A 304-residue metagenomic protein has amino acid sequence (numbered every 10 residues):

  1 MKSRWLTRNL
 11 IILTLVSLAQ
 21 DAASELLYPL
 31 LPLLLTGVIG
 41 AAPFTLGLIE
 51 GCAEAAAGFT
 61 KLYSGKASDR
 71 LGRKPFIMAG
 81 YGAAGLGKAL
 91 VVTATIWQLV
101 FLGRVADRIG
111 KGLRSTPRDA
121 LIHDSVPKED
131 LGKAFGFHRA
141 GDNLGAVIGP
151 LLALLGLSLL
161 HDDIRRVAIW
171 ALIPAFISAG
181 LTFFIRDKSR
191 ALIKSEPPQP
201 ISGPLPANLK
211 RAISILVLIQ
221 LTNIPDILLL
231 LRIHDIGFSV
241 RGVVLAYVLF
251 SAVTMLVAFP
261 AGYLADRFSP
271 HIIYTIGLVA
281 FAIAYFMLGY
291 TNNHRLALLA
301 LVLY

Functional and structural regions predicted by a protein language model:
S3-A55, L209-A246: Helix-loop boundary and gating motifs at the non-cytosolic
L33-V38, I148-A168: Transmembrane alpha-helix termini and helix-breaking/packing motifs in multi-pass membrane transporters
E54-L62, V147, S251-F259: Residue-level signature of mid-helix packing/kink "hotspots" within the transmembrane helices of 12-pass Major
F59-I96, A265-H271: Conserved MFS/SLC helix-loop-helix module at the cytosolic interface between two early adjacent transmembrane helices
G82-T95, S158, V279-N292: C-terminal ends and interior cores of transmembrane alpha-helices in multi-pass membrane transporters/permeases
G103-L144: Cytoplasmic helix-loop-helix junction between adjacent transmembrane helices in 12-TM secondary transporters
R165-F183: Symmetry-related core transmembrane helices of the 12-TM Major Facilitator Superfamily/SLC fold
P270-Y304: C-terminal transmembrane helical hairpin of 12-TM major facilitator-type secondary transporters
